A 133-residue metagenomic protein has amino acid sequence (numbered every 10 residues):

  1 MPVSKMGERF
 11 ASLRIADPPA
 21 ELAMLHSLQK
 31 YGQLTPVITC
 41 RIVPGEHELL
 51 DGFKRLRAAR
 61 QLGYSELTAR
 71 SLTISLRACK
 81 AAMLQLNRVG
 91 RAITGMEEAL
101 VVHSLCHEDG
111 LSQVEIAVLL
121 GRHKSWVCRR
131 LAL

Functional and structural regions predicted by a protein language model:
M1-L72, M83: Short, charged/polar connector segments at secondary-structure boundaries
L13-A16, L22, R57-L133: Amphipathic, charge-rich alpha-helical segments that serve as recognition/docking helices
